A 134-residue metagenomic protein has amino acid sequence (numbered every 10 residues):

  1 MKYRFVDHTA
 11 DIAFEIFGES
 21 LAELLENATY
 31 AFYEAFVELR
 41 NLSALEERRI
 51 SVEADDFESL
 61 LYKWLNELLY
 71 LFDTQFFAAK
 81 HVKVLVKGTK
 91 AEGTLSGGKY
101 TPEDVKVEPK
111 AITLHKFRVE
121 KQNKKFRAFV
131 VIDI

Functional and structural regions predicted by a protein language model:
M1-I134: N-terminal intrinsically disordered, cationic/polar leader segments that include organellar targeting peptides
